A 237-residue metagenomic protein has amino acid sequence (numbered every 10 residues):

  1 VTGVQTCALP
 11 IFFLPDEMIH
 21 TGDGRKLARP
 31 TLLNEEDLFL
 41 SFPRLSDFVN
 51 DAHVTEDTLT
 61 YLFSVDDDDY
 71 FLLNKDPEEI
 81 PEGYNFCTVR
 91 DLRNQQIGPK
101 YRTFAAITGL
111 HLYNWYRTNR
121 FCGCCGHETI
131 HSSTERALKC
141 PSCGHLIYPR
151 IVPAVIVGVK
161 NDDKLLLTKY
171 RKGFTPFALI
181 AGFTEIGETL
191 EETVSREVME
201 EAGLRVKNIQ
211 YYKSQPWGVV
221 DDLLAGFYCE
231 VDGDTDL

Functional and structural regions predicted by a protein language model:
T2-L9: Short, small-residue-biased leader/transition segments that mark boundaries at the very start of proteins
D23: Conserved catalytic/binding loops enriched for acidic/polar residues
L32, D37-F42: C-terminal globular interaction/adhesion domains in large, modular proteins
F42-S46, T103, A137-S142, I209: Short Pro/Gly-enriched beta-strand edge/turn motifs at strand-loop
A52-Q95, A181-L237: Unchanged
E78-C124, E128: A gly/proline- and charged-residue-enriched helix-loop-helix capping module
T108-K160: Cys/His-rich short segments
A137-L179, F183, R205-V206, C229-V231: N-terminal strand-loop-strand
